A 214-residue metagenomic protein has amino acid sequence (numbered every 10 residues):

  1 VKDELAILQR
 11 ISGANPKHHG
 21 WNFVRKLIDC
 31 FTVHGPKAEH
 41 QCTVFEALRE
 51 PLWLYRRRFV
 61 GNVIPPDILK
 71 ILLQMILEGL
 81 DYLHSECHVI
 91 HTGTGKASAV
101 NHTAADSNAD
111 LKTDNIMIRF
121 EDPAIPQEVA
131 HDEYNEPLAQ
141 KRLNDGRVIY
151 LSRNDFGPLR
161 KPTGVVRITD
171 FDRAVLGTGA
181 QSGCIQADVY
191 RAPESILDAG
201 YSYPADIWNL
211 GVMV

Functional and structural regions predicted by a protein language model:
V1-V214: Intrinsically disordered, low-complexity regulatory segments of kinases
